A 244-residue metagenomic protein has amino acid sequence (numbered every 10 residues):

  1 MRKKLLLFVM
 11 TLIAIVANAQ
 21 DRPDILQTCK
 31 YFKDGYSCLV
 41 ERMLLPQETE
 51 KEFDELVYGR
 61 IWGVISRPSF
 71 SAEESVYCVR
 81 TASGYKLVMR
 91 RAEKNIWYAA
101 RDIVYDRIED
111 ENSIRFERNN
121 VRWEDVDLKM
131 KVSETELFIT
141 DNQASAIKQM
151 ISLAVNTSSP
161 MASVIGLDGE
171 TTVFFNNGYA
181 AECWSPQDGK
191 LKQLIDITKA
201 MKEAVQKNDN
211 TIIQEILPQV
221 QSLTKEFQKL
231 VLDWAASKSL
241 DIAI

Functional and structural regions predicted by a protein language model:
K4-A14: Sec-dependent N-terminal signal peptides
I15-A19: Sec/Tat signal peptide C-region and signal peptidase I cleavage site
Q20-I244: Function-determining sites in protein domains
